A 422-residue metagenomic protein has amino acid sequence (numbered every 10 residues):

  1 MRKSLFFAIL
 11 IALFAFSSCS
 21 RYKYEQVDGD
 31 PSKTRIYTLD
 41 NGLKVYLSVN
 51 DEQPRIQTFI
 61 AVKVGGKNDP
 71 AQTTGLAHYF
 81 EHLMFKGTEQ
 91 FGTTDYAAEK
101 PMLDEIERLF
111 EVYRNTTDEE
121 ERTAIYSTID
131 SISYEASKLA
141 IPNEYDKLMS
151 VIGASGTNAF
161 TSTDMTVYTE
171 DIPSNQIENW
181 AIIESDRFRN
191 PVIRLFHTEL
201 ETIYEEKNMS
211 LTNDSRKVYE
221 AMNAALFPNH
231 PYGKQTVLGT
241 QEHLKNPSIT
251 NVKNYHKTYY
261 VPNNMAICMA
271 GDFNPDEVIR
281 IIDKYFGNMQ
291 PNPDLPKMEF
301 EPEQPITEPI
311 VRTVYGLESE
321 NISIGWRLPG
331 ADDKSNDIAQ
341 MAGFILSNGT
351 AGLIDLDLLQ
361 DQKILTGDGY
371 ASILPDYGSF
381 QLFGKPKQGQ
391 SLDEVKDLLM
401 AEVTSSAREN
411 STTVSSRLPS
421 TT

Functional and structural regions predicted by a protein language model:
M1-S4: Positively charged n-region of N-terminal signal peptides that target proteins for export
F6-I11: Sec-dependent N-terminal signal peptides
A15-S18: C-terminal motif of bacterial Sec signal peptides marking the signal peptidase cleavage site
R21-E25, R187, P191-L195, N208-T212 (+5 more regions): An aromatic/glycine/proline-enriched structural segment found at the starts of mature extracellular/organellar domains
Y22, Q26-Q53: N- or domain-start disorder-to-order transition segments that initiate the globular core
S48, Q53-G66, G75-L76, T93-D186 (+4 more regions): M16 family metallopeptidases and their MPP-like homologs
T74-K86: Active-site recognition of the HExxH zinc-binding catalytic motif
